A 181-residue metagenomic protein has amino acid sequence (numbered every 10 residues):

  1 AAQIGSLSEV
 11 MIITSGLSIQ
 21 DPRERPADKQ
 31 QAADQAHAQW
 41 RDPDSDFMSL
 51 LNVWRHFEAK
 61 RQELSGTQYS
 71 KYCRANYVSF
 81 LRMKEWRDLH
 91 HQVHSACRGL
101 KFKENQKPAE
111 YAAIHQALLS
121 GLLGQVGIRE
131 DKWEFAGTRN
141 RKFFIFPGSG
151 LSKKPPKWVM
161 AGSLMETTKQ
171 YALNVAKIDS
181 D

Functional and structural regions predicted by a protein language model:
A1-D181: Second RecA-like catalytic domain
